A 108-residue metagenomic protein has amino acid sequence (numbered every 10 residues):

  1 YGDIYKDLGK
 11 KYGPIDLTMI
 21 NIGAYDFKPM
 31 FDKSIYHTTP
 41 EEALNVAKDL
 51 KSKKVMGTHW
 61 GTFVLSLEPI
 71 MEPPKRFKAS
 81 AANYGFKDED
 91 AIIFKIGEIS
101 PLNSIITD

Functional and structural regions predicted by a protein language model:
G2-I93: Cap/insert and terminal regions of metallo-dependent hydrolase folds
A91-D108: C-terminal regions of proteins
